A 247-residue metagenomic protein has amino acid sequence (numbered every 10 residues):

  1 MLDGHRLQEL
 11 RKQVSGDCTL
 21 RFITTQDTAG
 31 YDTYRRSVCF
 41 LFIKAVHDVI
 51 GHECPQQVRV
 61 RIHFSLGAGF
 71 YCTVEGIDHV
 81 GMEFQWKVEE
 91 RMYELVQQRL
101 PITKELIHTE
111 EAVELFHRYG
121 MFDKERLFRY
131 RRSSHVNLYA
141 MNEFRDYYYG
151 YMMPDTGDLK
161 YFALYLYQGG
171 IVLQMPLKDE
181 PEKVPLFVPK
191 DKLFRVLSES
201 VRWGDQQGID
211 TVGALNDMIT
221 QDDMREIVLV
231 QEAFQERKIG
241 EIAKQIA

Functional and structural regions predicted by a protein language model:
M1-L10: Short acidic beta-strand-loop surface patches of small beta-rich interaction domains
K12-T33, A45, E53-L66, Y71-I246: Auxiliary tRNA-acceptor-end handling modules of aminoacyl-tRNA synthetases
S37: TRNA-recognition modules of translation machinery and tRNA-sensing kinases, especially anticodon-binding
